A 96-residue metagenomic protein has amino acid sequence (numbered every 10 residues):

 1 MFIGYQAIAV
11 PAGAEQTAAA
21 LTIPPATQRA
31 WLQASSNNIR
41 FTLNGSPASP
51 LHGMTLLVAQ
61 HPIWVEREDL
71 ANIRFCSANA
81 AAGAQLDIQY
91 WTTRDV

Functional and structural regions predicted by a protein language model:
M1-V10, T93-V96: A short "linker-to-beta-strand initiation" element
Q6-A26: Surface-exposed ligand/attachment interfaces on beta-rich extracellular proteins
T27-A30, E66-A84: Noncatalytic modules at the cell exterior or secretory-pathway interfaces, chiefly beta-strand-rich lectin/adhesion
Q33-G53, Q89: Short, surface-exposed beta-strand/strand-loop-strand elements in extracellular ectodomains
F41, A80-T92: Edge beta-strands of jelly-roll/beta-sandwich modules across compartments, strongly enriched in secreted/luminal
P50-E68: Intrinsically disordered, low-complexity Pro/Gly/Ser/Thr-rich segments with frequent PxxP/GP/PP motifs and embedded
